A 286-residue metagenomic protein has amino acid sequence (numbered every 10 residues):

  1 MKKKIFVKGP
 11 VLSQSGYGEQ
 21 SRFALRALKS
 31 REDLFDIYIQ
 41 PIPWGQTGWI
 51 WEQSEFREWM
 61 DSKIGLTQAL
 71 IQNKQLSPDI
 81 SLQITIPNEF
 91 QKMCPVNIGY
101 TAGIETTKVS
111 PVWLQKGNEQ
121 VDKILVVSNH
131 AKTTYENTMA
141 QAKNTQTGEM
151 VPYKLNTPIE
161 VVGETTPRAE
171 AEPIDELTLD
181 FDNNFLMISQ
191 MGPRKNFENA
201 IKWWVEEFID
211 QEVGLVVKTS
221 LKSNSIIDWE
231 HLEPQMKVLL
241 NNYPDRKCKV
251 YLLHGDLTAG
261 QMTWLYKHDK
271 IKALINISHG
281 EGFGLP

Functional and structural regions predicted by a protein language model:
M1-K3, R168-N184, F208-Q211: Nucleotide-sugar donor-binding and catalytic loop/hinge architecture of NDP-sugar-dependent glycosyltransferases
M1-Q46: N-terminal subdomain of nucleotide-sugar transferases
F6, L177-K195, I201-W204, L215-V217: Conserved donor-binding/catalytic core segment of Leloir-type glycosyltransferases
F6-K8, Q46-T134: Extended catalytic core of nucleotide-activated donor transferases of GT-like folds
D122-E172: Donor nucleotide-sugar binding/catalytic pocket of nucleotide-sugar-dependent glycosyltransferases
S225-A273: Nucleotide-activated donor-binding/catalytic signature segment of Leloir-type glycosyltransferases, i.e., the conserved
I277-H279: Aromatic "clamp/platform" in nucleotide-sugar-dependent glycosyltransferases that forms part of the donor/acceptor
E281-L285: Short glycine/acidic-rich beta->alpha loop that forms part of the nucleotide-sugar donor binding site in diverse
